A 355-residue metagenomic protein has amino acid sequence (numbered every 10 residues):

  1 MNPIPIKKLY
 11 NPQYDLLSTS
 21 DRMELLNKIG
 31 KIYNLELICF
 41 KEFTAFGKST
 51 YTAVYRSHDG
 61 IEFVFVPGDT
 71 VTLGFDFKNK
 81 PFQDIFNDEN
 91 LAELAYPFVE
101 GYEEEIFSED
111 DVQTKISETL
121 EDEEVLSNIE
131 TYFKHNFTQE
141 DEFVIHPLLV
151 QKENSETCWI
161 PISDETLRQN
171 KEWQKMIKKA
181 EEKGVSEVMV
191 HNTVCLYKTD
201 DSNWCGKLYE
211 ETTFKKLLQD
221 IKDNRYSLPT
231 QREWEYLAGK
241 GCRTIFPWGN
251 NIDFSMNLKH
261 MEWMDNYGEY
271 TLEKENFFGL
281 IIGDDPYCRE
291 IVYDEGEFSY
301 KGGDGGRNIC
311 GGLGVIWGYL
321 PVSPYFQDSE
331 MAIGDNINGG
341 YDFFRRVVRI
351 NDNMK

Functional and structural regions predicted by a protein language model:
M1-S227, G334-K355: Extended beta-strand/loop cores of jelly-roll/beta-sandwich
N2-L25, K274, F278, G283-K355: Surface-exposed recognition segments
V66, V194-G312: Functional-site microenvironments in short loops/helix caps that host divalent-cation chemistry
Y102-E103, T166-L167, E172-N192, S227 (+3 more regions): Repeat-unit-sized solenoid/scaffold elements
